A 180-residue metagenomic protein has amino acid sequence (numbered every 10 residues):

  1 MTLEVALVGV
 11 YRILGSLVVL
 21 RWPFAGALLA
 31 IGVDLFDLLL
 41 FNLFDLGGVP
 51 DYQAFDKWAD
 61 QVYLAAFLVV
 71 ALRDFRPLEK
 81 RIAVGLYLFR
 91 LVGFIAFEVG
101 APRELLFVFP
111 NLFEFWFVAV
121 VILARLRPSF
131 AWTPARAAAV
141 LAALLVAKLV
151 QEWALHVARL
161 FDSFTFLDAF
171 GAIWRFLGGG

Functional and structural regions predicted by a protein language model:
A6-A25: N-terminal signal-anchor/start-transfer transmembrane helix
I31-D74: A glycine-rich, hydrophobic loop/mini-helix early in the fold
L39-G47, G93-P102, W153-R159: Juxtamembrane "helix-exit" motif on the non-cytosolic side of transmembrane helices
L46-D51, R73-P77, F97-V108: Membrane-interface helix caps and helix-loop-helix hairpins in membrane proteins
A59-V70, V84-R90, F113-F115: Core segments of transmembrane alpha-helices that mediate helix-helix packing or line hydrophobic substrate/ligand
L68-V70, V92-E104, F115-A131: Alpha-helical transmembrane segments in multipass membrane proteins, preferentially the mid-helix core
E79-Y87, P110, A135-A138: Cytoplasmic-side transmembrane-helix entry/capping segments in multi-pass membrane proteins
F115-G180: C-terminal membrane-adjacent module
